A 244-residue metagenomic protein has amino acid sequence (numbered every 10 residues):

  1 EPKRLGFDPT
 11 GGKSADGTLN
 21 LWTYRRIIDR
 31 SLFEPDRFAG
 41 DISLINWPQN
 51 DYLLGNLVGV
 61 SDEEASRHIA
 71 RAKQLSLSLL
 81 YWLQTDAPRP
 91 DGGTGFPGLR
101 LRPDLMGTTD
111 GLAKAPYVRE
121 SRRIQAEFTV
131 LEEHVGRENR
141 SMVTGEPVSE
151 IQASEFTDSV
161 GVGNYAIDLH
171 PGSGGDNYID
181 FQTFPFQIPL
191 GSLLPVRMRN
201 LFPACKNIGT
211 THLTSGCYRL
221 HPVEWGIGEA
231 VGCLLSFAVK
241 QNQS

Functional and structural regions predicted by a protein language model:
E1-S244: Flavin (FAD/FMN)-binding glycine-rich loop and adjacent Rossmann-like elements that form
